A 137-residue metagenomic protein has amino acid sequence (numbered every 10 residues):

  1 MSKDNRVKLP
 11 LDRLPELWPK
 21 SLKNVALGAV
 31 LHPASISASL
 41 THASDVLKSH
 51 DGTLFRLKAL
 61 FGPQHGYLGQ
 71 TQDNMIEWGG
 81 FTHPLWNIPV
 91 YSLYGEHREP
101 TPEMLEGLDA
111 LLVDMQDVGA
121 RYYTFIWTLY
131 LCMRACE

Functional and structural regions predicted by a protein language model:
R6-R56: N-terminal phosphate-binding or glycine-rich loops at protein starts, especially the Walker A/P-loop of NTPases
V25, L108-D109: Short, well-ordered alpha-helix to beta-strand connector turns
S35, G66, Q116-G119: Short glycine-rich anion-binding loops that position phosphate/pyrophosphate groups of nucleotides and phosphorylated
A43-H50, T128-C136: Catalytic-core regions built around general acid/base machinery
R56-Y67: Short internal beta-strands
D73-L108, A120: Glycine-rich oxoanion-binding loops at beta->alpha junctions
D117-L129: Glycine/threonine-rich flexible loop motifs
